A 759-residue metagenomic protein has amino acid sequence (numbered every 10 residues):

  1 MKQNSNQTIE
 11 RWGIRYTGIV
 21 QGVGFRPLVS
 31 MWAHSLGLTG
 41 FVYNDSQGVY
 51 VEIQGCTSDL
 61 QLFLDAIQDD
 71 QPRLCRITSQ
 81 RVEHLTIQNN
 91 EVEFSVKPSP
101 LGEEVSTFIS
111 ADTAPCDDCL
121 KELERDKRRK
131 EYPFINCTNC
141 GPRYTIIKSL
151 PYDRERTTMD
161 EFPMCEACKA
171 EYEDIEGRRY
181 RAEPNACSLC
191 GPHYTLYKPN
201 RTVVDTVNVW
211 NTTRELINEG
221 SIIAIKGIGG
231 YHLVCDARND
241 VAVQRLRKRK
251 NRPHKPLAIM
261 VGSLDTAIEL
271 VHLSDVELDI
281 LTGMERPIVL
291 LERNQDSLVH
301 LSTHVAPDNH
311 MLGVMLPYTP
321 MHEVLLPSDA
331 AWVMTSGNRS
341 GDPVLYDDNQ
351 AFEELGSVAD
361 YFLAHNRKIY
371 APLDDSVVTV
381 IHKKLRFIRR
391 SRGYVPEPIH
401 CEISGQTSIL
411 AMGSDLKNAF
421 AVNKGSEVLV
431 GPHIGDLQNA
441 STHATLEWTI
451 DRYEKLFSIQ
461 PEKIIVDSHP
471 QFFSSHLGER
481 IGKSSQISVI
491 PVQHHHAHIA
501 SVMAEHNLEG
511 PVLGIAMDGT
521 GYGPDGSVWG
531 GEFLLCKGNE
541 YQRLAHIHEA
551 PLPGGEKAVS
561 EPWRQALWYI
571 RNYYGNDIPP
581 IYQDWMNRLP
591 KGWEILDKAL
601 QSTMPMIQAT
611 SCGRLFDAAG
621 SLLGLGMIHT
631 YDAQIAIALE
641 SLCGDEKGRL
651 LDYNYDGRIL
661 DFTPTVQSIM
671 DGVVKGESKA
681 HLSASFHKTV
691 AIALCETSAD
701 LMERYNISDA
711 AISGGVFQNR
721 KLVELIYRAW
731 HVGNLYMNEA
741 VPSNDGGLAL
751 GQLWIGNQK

Functional and structural regions predicted by a protein language model:
M1-P184, S188-G191, T195: Intrinsically disordered, low-complexity, mixed-charge
H84, G230-Q295: A phosphate-binding glycine/aspartate-rich beta-alpha loop in the early core of alpha/beta enzymes
E171, S328-I403, M604, Q608-A609: Internal gly/pro-rich beta-alpha loop/helix module that stabilizes soluble enzyme cofactors or their anionic handles
Y180, P184, G191-H193, S414-R452 (+3 more regions): A contiguous, well-structured pocket-lining segment that forms one wall/lid of small-molecule binding clefts in soluble
A224, S458-P470, Y705-V716: Short glycine-rich phosphate-binding loop at a beta-alpha junction
I268-L273, V324, V344-A351, D375 (+2 more regions): Conserved phosphate-binding catalytic cores of ATP/NTP-utilizing and phosphoryl-transfer enzymes
D467, S485-H498, S708-S713, R720 (+1 more regions): Conserved phosphate-binding/catalytic loops in two-lobed NTP-binding clefts
H495-M517, G521-G523, P562-R571, D617 (+2 more regions): Glycine-rich phosphate-binding/hydrolytic loop that grips phosphoryl groups
